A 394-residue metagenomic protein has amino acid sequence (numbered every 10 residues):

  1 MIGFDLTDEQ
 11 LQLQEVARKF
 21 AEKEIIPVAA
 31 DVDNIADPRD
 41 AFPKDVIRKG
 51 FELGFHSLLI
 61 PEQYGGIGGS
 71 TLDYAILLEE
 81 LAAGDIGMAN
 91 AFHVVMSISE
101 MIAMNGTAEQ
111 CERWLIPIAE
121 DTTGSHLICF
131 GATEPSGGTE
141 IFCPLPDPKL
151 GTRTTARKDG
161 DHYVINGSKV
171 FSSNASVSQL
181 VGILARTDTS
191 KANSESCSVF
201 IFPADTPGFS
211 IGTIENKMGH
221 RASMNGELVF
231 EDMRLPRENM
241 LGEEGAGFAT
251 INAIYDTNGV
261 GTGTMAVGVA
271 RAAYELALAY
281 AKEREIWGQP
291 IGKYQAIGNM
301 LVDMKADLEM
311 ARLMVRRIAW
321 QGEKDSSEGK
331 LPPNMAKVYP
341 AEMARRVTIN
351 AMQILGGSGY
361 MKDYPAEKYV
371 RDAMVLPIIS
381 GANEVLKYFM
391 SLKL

Functional and structural regions predicted by a protein language model:
M1-G84, M88, N105-E109, D121 (+3 more regions): Alpha-helical interface subdomain recognition
I25, A89-C111, G138: N-terminal glycine-rich flavin-associated loop
M101-A119, G124-L127: A generic, well-ordered mixed alpha/beta core segment in the N-terminal half of proteins
G124-G138: A short, Trp-centered hydrophobic/proline-enriched beta-strand micro-motif
G137-T139, L145-T152, K158, Y163: Hydrophobic, small-residue-rich alpha-helical packing segments that form membrane-like cores
N166-S210: A short core secondary-structure module
D205-R234: Flexible, small-/acidic-enriched active-site or ligand-binding loops
E231-A249: Long, acidic (Asp/Glu-rich), low-complexity accessory segments flanking structured domains
